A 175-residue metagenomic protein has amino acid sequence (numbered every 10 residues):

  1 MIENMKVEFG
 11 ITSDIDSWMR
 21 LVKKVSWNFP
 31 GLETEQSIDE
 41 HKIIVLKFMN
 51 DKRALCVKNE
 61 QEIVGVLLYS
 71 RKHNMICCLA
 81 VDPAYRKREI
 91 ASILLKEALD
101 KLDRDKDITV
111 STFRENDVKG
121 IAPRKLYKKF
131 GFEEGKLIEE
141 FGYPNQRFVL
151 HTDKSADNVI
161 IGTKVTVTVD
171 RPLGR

Functional and structural regions predicted by a protein language model:
I2-R20: A short beta-loop-alpha structural element at the N-terminal edge of CoA-dependent acyl/N-acetyltransferase catalytic
T12, M19-V45: Conserved GNAT-fold acetyl-CoA-binding loop/helix
I43-C56, M75: A short helix-loop-beta-strand connector motif used in the catalytic cores of GNAT acetyltransferases and, in some
C56, Q61-S70, M75-A80: Conserved beta-strand in the GNAT
V81, K87-D100, K125, K129: Conserved acetyl-CoA-binding loop-helix of GNAT-fold acetyltransferases
R88, L95, G120-P123, E139-R147: Short glycine/proline-centered loop/turn elements that form peptide/ligand docking sites
S92, E115-K136: Conserved active-site alpha-helix within GNAT-family acetyltransferase domains
L102-N116: Conserved GNAT acetyl-CoA-binding A-motif
